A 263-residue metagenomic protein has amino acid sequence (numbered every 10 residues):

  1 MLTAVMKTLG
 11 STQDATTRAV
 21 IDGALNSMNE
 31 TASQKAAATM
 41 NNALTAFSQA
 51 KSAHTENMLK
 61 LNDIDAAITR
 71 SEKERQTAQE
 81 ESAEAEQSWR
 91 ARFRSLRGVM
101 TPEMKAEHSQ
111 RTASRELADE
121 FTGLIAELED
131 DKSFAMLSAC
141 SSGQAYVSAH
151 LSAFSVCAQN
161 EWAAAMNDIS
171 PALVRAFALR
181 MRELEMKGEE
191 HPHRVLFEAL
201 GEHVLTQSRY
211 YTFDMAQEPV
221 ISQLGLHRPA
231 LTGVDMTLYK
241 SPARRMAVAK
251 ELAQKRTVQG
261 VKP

Functional and structural regions predicted by a protein language model:
L2-T8, E107-R115, L196-F197, G201-E202: Amphipathic, non-membrane alpha-helical rod segments
T3-T31, Y239-P263: Eukaryotic intrinsically disordered, low-complexity tracts enriched in Ser/Pro/Thr/Gly and charged residues that serve
G10-V20, S27, A53-H150: Extended alpha-helical coiled-coil "stalk/arm" regions that act as elongated linkers or oligomerization scaffolds
T12, T16, T31, K35-A38 (+7 more regions): Alpha-helix boundary/N-cap detector
D22-L61: Short, charge-rich amphipathic alpha-helices with coiled-coil/heptad character
L44-A50, A113, E202-L205, R209: Short N-terminal signal/transit or membrane-insertion segments and the immediately adjacent low-complexity/disordered
S138-E190: Coiled-coil termination/hinge junctions
N167-P263: C-terminal modules of long, charged coiled-coil scaffolds in eukaryotic assembly complexes
